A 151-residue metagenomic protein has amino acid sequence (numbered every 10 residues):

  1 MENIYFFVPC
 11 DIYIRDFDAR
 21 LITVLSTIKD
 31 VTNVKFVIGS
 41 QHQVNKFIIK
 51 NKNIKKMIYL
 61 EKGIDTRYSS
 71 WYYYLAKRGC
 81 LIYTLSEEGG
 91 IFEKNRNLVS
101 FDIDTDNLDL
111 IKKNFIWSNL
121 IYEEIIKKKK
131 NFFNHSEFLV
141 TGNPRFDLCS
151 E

Functional and structural regions predicted by a protein language model:
I4-E151: Active-site and donor-binding regions of nucleotide-sugar-utilizing enzymes
